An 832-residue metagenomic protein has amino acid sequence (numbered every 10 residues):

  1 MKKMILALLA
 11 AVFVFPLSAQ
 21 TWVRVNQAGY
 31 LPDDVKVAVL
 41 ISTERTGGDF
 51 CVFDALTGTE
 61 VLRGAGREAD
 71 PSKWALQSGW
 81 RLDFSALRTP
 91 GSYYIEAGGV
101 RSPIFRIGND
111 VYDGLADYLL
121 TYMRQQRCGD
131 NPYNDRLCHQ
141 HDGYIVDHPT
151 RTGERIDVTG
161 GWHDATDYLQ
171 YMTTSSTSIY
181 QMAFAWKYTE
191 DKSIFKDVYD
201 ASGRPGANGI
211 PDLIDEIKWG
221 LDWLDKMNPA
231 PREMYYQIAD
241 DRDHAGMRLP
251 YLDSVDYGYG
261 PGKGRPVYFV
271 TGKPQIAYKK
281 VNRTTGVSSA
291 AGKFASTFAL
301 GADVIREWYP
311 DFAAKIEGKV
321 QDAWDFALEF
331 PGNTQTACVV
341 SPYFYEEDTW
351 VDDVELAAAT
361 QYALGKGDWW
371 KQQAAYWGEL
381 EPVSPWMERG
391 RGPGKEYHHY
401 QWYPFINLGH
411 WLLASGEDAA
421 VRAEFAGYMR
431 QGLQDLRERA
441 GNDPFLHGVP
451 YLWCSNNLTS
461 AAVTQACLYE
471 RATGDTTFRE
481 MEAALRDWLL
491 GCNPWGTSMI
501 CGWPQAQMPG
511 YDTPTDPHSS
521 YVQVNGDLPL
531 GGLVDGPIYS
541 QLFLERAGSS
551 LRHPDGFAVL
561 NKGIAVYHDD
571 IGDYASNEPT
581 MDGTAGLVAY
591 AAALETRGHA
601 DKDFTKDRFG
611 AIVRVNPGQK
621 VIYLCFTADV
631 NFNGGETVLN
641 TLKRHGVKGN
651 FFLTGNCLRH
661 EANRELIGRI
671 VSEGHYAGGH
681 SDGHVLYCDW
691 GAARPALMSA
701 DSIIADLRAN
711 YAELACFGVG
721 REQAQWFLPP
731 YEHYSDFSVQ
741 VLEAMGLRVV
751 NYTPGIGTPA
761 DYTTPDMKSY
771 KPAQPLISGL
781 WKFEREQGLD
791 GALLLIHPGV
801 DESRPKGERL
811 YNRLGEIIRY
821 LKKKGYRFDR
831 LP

Functional and structural regions predicted by a protein language model:
M4-F15: Sec-dependent N-terminal signal peptides
L17-A19: Boundary at the C-terminal end of the N-terminal hydrophobic targeting segment
Q27-G99, P103, R124-S176, Y180 (+7 more regions): Aromatic (Trp/Tyr) and acidic
I179-W186, L224-K226, Y235, E355-L356 (+11 more regions): Structural recognition of the beta-strand scaffold that forms the well-ordered cores of secreted hydrolase catalytic
A201-G209, L213: Acidic, glycine-anchored loop motifs typical of Ca2+
D212-E233, Q237-I238: Carboxylate/His-rich catalytic cores and anion/metal-binding grooves
D601-C625, N631-N640, R644, G815-R819 (+1 more regions): N-terminal pre-catalytic segment of deacetylase/amide-hydrolase enzymes
V621, K643-K768, E784-E802: Metal-dependent polysaccharide deacetylase catalytic core of the NodB/CE4 family, i.e., the active-site-bearing domain
